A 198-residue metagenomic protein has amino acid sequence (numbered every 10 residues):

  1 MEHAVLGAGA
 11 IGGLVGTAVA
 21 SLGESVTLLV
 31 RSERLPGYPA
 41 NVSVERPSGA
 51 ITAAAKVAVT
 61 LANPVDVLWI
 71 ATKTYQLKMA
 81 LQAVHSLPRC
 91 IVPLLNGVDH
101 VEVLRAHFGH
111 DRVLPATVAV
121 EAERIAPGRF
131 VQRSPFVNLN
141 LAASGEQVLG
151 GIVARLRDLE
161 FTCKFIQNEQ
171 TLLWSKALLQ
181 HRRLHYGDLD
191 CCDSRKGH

Functional and structural regions predicted by a protein language model:
M1-A50: NAD(P)+-binding Rossmann beta1-loop-alpha1 motif at the extreme N-terminus of oxidoreductases
H3, S25-V26, I91, H110-V113 (+1 more regions): Hydrophobic anchor at the start of a short beta-strand that flanks the dinucleotide cofactor-binding loop
V5, W69-I70, L141: Hydrophobic Val/Ile/Leu positions in short beta-strands of Rossmann-like dinucleotide-binding domains
V30-S32, V59-L61, L95, T117 (+3 more regions): Residues at the C-termini of beta-strands that transition into short coil/loop
E33, V98, T117-A122, G145 (+2 more regions): Glycine-rich beta-alpha junction loops
R34-P39, H100-E102, Q147-L149: Short, charged/polar "capping" segments at the starts of alpha-helices and the immediately preceding loops
S48-F130: Rossmann-like NAD(P)(H) cofactor-binding subdomain of soluble oxidoreductases
L87, A106-R112, P127-H198: Internal alpha-helical scaffold of NAD(P)-dependent oxidoreductase catalytic cores
